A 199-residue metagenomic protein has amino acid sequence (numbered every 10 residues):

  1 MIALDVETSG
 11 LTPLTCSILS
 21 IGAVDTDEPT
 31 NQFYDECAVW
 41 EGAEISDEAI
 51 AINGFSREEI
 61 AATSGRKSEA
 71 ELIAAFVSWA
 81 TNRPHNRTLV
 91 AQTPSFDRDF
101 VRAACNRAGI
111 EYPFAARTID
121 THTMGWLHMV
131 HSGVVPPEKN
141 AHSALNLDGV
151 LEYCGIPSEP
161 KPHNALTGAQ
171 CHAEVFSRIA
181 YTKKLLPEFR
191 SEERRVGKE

Functional and structural regions predicted by a protein language model:
M1-F96, R102, E152-P157, H163: Conserved non-catalytic scaffold segment of RNase H-like nuclease domains
T8-G10, T123, C171: Short, glycine/acidic-enriched loop or turn micro-motifs at the edges of active sites
L11-P13, W126, E174: Conserved protein kinase catalytic core
S56, E111-P113, V135, P157: Short coil/loop linkers at secondary-structure junctions
T88-P94, D99-F100, A104-C105, P136-S191: Acidic, Mg2+-coordinating catalytic module of metal-dependent nucleases/exonucleases that use a two-metal-ion mechanism
C105-A116: A short alpha->loop->secondary-structure connector
T118-K139: Short alpha-helix plus adjacent loop in nuclease-associated cores
E193-E199: Conserved small/polar residues in nucleotide/adenosyl-binding loops
